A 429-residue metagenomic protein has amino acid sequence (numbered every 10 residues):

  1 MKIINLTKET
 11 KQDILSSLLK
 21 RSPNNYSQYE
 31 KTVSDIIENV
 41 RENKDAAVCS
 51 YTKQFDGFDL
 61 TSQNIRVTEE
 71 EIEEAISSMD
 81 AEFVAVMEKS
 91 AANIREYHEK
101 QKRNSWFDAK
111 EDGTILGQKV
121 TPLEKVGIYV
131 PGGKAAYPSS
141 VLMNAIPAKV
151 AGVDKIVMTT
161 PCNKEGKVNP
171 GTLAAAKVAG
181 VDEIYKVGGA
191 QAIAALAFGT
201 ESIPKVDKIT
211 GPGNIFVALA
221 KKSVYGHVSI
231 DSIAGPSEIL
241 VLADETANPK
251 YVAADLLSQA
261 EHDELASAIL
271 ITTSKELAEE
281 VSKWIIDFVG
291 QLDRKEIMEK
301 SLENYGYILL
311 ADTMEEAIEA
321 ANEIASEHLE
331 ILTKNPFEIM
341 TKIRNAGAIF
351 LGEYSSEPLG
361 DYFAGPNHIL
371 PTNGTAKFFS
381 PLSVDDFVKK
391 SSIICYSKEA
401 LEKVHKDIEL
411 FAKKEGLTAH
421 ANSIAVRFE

Functional and structural regions predicted by a protein language model:
M1-E124: N-terminal Rossmann-like NAD(P)+-binding subdomain of aldehyde/semialdehyde dehydrogenases
D108-A174: Conserved small-residue-rich beta-alpha loop and adjacent elements that most often cradle the phosphate/pyrophosphate
M143-D154, K177-A179, A197-I203, K221-S223 (+1 more regions): Alpha-helix C-terminal capping segments
D154-N163, A268-S274, V281, G352: Short internal beta-strands
G180-S258, H262-S267: Conserved NAD(P)+-binding/catalytic subdomain of aldehyde/semialdehyde dehydrogenases
H262, L270-A346: A glycine- and small/hydrophobic-rich beta-loop-beta segment that serves as a flexible "lid/hinge" or phosphate-binding
E323-E429: C-terminal core of ALDH-fold dehydrogenases
